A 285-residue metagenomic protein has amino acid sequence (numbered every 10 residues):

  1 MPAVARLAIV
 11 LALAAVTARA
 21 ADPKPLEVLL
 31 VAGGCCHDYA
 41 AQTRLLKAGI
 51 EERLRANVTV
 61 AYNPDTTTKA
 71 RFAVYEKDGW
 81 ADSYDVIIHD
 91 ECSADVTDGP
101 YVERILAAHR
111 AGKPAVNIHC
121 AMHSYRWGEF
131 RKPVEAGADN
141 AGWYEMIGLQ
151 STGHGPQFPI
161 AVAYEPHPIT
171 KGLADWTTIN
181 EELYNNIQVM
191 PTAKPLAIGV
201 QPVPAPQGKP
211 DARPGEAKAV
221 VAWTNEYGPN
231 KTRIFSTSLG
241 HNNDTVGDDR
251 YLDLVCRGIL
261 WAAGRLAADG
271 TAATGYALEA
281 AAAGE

Functional and structural regions predicted by a protein language model:
R6-A15: Bacterial N-terminal signal peptides
V16-A20: Sec/Tat signal peptide C-region and signal peptidase I cleavage site
A21-L26, A41, E52, D82 (+2 more regions): Extracellular ligand-binding/catalytic regions of CAZymes and related secreted enzymes and adhesion modules
D22, E27-V31, D38-S124: Helical hinge/lid and interdomain linker segments adjacent to catalytic or ligand-binding clefts that mediate domain
V31, A94-G172: A glycine-rich, often tryptophan-bearing local segment used as a flexible ligand/cofactor-contacting loop or short
G33-C36, C92, G153-F158, P210-R213 (+1 more regions): Active-site rim elements
E51, N57, L149-N230: Catalytic beta-strand/loop cores that center a nucleophilic Ser/Cys/Thr and support acyl-enzyme chemistry
P114-V116, K194, R233: Proline-centered loop/turn at the N-terminus of a beta-strand
